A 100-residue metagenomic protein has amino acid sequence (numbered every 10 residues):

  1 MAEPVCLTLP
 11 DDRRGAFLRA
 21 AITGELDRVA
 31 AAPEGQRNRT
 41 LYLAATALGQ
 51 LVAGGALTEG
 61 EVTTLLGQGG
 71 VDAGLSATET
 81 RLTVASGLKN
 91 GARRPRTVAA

Functional and structural regions predicted by a protein language model:
M1-A100: Modules that initiate DNA replication and primer synthesis
